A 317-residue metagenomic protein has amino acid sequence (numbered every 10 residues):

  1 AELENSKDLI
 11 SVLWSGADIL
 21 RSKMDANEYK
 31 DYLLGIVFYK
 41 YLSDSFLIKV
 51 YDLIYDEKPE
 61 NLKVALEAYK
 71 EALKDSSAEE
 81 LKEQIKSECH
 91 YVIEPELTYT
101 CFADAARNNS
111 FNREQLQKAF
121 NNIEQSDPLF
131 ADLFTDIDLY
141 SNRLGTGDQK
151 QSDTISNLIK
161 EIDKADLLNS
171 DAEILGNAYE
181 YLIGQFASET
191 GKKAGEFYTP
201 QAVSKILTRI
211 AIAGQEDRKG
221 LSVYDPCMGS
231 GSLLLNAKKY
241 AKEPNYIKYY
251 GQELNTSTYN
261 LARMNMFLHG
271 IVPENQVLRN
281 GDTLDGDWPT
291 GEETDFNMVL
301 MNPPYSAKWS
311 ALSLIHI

Functional and structural regions predicted by a protein language model:
A1-A211, Q215, E274-T283: Non-catalytic, mostly N-terminal accessory regions of nucleic-acid modification and defense proteins
K193-M301, S306-K308: Conserved S-adenosyl-L-methionine
S310-S313: Glycine/threonine-rich flexible loop motifs
I315-I317: Conserved small/polar residues in nucleotide/adenosyl-binding loops
